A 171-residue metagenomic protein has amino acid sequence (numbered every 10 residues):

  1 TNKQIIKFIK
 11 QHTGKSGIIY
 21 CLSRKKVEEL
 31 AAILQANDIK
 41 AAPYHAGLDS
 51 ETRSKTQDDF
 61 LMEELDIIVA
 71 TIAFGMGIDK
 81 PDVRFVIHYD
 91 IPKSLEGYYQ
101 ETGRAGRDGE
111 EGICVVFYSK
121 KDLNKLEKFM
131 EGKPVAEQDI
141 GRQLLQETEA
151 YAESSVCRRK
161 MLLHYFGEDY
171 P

Functional and structural regions predicted by a protein language model:
T1-A136, I140-Q143, G167-P171: Helicase motor core with emphasis on the C-terminal RecA-like subdomain
L144, E149, E153-P171: Cys/His-rich short segments
